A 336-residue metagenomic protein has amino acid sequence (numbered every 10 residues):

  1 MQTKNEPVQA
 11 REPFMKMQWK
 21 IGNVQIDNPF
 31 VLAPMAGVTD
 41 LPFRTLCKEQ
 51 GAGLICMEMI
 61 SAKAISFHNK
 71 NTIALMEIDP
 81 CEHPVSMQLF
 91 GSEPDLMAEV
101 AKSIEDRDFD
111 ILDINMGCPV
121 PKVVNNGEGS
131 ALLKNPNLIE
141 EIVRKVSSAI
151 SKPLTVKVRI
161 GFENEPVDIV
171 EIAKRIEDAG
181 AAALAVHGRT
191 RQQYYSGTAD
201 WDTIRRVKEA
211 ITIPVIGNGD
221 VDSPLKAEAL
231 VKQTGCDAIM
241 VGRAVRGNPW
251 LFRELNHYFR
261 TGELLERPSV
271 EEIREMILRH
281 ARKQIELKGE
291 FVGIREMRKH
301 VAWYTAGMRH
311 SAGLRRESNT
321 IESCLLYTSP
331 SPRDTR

Functional and structural regions predicted by a protein language model:
P13-K20, M35-D110: Glycine-rich, positively charged N-terminal anion/phosphate-binding segment
L32, C47, M87, I114 (+5 more regions): Conserved, mostly hydrophobic/aromatic
G37, F90-S92, V158-E163, P214-L225 (+1 more regions): Glycine-rich beta-to-alpha transition loops that act as phosphate-gripper elements at the mouths of alpha/beta enzyme
M97-S103, V167-I172, V221-D237: Catalytic cores of alpha/beta
K102-L112, P121, N126, L138-Q193 (+1 more regions): Alpha/beta enzyme core
G188, C236-F252: Glycine-rich phosphate-binding active-site loops on the catalytic face of alpha/beta enzymes
N248-L264: C-terminal helical cap(s) of enzyme catalytic domains, especially alpha/beta-barrels
Y327-R336: Single conserved hydrophobic/aromatic residue that forms the stacking wall/gate of nucleotide- or nucleobase-binding
